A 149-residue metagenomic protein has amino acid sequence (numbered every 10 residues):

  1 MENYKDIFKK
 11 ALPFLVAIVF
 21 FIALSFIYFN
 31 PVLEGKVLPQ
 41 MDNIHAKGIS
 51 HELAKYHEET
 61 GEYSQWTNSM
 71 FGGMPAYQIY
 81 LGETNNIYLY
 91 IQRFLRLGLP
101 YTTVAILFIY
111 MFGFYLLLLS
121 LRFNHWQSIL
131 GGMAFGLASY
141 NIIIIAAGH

Functional and structural regions predicted by a protein language model:
M1-N30: Start-transfer (signal-anchor) and selected internal transmembrane alpha helices of multi-pass inner/ER membrane
E2-K10, Q92-T103, S120, N124: Membrane-helix interfacial "entry" motifs
K10-I18, T103-L107, S128: Residue-level signature of transmembrane alpha-helical entry/exit and packing/kink sites in multi-pass membrane
A11, L15-V16, F20, H45-K47 (+2 more regions): Short, well-ordered helical secondary-structure segments
L24-L117, M133-H149: Membrane-interface coil-to-helix junctions
G113-I129: Transmembrane alpha-helical segments of multipass membrane enzymes and assembly factors that act on membrane-embedded
